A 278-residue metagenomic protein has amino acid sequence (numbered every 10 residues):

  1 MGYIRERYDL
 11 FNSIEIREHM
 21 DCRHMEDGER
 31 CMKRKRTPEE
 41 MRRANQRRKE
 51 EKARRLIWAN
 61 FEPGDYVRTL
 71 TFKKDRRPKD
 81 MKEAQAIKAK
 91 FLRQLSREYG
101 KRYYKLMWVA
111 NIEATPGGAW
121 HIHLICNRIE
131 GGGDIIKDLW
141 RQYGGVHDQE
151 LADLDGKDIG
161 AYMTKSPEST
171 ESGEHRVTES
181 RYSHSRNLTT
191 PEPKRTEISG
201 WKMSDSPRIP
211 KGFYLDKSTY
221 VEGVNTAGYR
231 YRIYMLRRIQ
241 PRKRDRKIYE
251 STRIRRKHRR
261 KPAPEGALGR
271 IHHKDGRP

Functional and structural regions predicted by a protein language model:
M1-G118, R128-P278: Right-hand nucleic-acid polymerase module
